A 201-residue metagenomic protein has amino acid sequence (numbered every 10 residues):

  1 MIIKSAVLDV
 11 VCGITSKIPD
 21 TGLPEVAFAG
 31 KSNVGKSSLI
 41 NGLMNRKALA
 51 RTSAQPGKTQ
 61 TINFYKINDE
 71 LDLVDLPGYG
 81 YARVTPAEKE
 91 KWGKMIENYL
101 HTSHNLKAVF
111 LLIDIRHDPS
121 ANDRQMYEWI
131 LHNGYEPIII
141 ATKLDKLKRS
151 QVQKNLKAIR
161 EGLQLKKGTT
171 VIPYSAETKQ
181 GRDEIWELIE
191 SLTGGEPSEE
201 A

Functional and structural regions predicted by a protein language model:
M1-R83, G194-G195, E199-A201: Conserved G1/Walker A P-loop phosphate-binding module
I3-T15, K146-A201: Canonical P-loop GTPase G-domain recognition
I18, P56-N63, P77-K107, I115-W129: Switch II of P-loop NTPase G domains
G22, A48, T61, E88-W92 (+5 more regions): Helical mechanochemical/support elements of P-loop NTPase systems and associated helical scaffolds
L43-K47, L100, L163, I189: Hydrophobic aliphatic residues
K58, L71, G78-Y81, R116-D118 (+2 more regions): Conserved nucleotide-binding/hydrolysis micro-motifs of P-loop NTPases
Y65, T142, I185: Residue-level signal for inorganic ion chemistry
E97-T169: Conserved C-terminal guanine-recognition region of P-loop GTPase G domains, centered on the G4
